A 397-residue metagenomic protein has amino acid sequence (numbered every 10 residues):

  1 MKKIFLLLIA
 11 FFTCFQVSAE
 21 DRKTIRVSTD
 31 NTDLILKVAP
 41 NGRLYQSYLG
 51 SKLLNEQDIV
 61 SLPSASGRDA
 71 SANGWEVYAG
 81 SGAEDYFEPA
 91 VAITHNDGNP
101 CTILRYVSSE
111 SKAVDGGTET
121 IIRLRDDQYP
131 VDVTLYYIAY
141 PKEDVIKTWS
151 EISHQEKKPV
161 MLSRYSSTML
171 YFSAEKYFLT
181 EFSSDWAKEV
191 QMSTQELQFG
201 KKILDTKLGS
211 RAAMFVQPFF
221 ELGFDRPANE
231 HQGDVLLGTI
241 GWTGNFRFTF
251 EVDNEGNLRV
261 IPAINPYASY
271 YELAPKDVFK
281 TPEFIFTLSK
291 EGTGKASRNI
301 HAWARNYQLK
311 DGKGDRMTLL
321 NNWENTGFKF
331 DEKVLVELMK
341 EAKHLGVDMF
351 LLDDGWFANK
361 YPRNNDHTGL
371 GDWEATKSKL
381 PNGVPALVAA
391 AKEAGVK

Functional and structural regions predicted by a protein language model:
M1-R22: Bacterial Sec-dependent N-terminal signal peptides
D21-I35, L44-E251, Y267: Polysaccharide-binding surfaces and accessory modules of carbohydrate-active proteins
Y140, E151, E156-V160, W242-A304: Extended acidic/polar, glycine-enriched regions that form or flank non-catalytic beta-rich accessory modules
Y171, I285, W356: Flexible, active-site-proximal loop/turn residues at the rims of small-molecule/cofactor binding pockets and catalytic
A302-G312: Aromatic-rich, solvent-exposed beta-strand/loop patch
D311-K397: Aromatic-lined carbohydrate-binding/catalytic grooves of carbohydrate-active enzymes
